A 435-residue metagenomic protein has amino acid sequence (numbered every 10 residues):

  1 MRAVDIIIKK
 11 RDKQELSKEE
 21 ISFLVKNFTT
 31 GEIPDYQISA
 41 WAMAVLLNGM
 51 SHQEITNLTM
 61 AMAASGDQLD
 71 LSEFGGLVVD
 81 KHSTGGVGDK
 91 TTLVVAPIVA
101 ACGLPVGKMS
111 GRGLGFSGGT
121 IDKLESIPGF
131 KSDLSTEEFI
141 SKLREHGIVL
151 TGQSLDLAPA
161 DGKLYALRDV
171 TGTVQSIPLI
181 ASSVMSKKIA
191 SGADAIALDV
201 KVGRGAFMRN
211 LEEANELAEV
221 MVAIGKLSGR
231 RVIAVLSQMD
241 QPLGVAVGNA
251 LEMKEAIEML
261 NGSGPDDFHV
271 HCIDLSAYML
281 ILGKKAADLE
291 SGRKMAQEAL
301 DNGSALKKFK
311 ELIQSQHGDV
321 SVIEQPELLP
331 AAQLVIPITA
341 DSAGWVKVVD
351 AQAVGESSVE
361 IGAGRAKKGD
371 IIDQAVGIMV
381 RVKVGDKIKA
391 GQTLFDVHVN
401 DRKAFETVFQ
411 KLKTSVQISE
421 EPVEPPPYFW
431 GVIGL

Functional and structural regions predicted by a protein language model:
M1, K10-E73: N-terminal glycine-rich anion-binding loops that anchor highly charged ligand groups
D5, K10, E15-K18, F28 (+6 more regions): Well-ordered secondary-structure scaffolds
G49-S110, L114: Active-site cofactor/substrate anionic-group-binding motifs, chiefly glycine- and Lys/Arg-rich phosphate-binding loops
V87-A96, A100-A101, K108-M109, G115-G118 (+4 more regions): Short glycine/serine/threonine-rich phosphate/pyrophosphate-binding segments that cradle anionic phosphate groups
T92, S110, S117-D122, Q153-S154 (+5 more regions): Short acidic, glycine/serine/threonine-rich loops at helix termini
M109, L143, T151-S154, V184 (+2 more regions): Short beta-strand segments
K123-V149, E219-G225, G229: A glycine-rich helix N-cap at a beta->alpha junction
R144-A193: Phosphate/diphosphate-binding glycine-rich loops and adjacent basic-rich segments that engage nucleotide
